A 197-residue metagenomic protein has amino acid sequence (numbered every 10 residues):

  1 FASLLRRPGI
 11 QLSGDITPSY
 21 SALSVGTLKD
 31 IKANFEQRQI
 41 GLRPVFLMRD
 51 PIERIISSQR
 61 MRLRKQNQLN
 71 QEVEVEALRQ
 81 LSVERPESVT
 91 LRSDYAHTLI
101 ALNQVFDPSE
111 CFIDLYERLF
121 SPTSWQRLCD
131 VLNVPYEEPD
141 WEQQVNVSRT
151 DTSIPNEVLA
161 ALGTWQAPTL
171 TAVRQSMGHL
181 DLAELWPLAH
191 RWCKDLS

Functional and structural regions predicted by a protein language model:
F1-Q11, D15-Y20: Small/polar (Gly/Ser/Thr/Ala-rich) solvent-exposed segments that form structured loops/beta-strands/short helices used
S3-R7, A33-Q37, Q104, T164 (+1 more regions): Secondary-structure boundary motif
G9-I10, A77-E84, T150-E157: Short glycine/proline-rich turn/loop motifs
P18, A22-P139: PAPS-dependent sulfotransferase catalytic domain
R49, T90, I100-S197: The conserved 3'-phosphoadenosine-5'-phosphosulfate
